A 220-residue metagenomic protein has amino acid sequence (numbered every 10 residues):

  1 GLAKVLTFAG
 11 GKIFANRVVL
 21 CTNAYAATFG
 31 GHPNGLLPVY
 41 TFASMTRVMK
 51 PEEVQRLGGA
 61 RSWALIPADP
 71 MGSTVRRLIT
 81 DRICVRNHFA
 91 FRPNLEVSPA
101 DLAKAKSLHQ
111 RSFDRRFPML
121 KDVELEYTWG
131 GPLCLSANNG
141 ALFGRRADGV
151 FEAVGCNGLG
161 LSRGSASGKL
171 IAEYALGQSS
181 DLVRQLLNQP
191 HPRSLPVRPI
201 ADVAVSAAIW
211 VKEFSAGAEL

Functional and structural regions predicted by a protein language model:
L2, G11-E52, R56-R146: Active-site substrate-recognition segment that forms the wall of the catalytic cavity or substrate channel
V5-T7: SH3/SH3-like beta-barrel fold
F91-E213: C-terminal catalytic lobe of FAD-dependent flavoproteins
K212-L220: A charged, well-structured terminal subsegment
